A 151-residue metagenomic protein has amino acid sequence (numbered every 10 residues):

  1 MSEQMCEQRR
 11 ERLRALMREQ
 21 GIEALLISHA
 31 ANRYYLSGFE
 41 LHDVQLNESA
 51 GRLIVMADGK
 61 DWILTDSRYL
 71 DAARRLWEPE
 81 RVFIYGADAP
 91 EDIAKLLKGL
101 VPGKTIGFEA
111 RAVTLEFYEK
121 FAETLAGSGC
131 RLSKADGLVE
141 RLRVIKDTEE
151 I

Functional and structural regions predicted by a protein language model:
M1-I151: A composition/biophysics-driven feature that prefers long, compositionally simple stretches
